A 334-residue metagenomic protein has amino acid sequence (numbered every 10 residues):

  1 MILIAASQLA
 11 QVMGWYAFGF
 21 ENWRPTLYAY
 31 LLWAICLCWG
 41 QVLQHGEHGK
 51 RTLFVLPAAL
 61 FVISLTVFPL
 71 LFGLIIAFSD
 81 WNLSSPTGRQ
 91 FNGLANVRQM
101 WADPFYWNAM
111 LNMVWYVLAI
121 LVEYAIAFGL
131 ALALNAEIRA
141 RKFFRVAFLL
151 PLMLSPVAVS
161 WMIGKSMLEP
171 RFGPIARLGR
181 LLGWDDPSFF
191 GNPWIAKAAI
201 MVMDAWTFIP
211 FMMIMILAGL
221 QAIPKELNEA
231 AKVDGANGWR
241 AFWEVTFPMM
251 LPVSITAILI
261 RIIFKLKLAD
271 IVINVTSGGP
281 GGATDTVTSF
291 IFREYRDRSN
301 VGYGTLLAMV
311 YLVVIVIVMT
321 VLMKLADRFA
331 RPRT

Functional and structural regions predicted by a protein language model:
S7-W23, E47-T334: A structural signal for multi-pass alpha-helical bundles of membrane permease subunits that mediate small-molecule
Y28-W39, E123-F128: Central hydrophobic cores of alpha-helical transmembrane segments in multi-pass inner-membrane proteins across all
L31-A34, Q41, P193, P252-V253: A short linear-motif detector with a strong N-terminal bias
L37-K50: Cytoplasmic membrane-interface regions of multi-pass membrane proteins
